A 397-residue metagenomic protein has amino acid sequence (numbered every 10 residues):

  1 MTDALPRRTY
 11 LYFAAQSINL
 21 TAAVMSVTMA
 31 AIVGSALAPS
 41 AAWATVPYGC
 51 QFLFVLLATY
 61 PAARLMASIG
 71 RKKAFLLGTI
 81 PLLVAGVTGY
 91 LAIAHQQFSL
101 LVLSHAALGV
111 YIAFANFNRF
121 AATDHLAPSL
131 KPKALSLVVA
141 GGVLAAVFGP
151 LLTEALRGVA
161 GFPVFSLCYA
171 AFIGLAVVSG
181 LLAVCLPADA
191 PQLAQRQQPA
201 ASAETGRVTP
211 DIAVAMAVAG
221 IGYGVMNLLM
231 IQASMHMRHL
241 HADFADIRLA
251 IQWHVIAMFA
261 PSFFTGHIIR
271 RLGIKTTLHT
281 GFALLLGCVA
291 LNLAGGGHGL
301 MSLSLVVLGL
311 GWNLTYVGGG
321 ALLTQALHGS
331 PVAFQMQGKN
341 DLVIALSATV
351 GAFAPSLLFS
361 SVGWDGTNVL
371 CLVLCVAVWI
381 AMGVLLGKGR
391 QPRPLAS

Functional and structural regions predicted by a protein language model:
T2-S35, A106, V208-L229, V306: Pair of pore-lining "gating" transmembrane helices in MFS-fold secondary transporters
S17, F98-A113, L300-L314: Hydrophobic core of transmembrane alpha-helices in multi-pass small-molecule transporters, especially MFS/SLC-type
A30, I112-L126, L314-H328: Intracellular juxtamembrane helix-capping segments at the cytosolic ends of symmetry-related transmembrane helices
A58-R71, R157, P261-I274, F359: Helix-to-loop junctions at the C-terminal end of transmembrane segments in multipass secondary transporters
I80-H95, L284-G296: C-terminal ends and interior cores of transmembrane alpha-helices in multi-pass membrane transporters/permeases
S104-A140: Cytoplasmic helix-loop-helix junction between adjacent transmembrane helices in 12-TM secondary transporters
T153-E154, I173-Q195, A381-L386: C-terminal membrane-cytosol helix-exit motif in multi-pass small-molecule transporters
P331-V362: A late C-terminal transmembrane helix in Major Facilitator Superfamily
